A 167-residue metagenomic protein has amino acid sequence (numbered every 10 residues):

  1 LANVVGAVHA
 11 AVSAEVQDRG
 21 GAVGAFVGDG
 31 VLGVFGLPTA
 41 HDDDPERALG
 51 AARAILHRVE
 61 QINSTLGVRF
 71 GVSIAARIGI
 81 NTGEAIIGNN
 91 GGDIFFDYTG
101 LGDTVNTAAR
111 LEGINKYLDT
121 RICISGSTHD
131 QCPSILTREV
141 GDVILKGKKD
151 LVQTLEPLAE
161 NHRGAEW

Functional and structural regions predicted by a protein language model:
L1-R53, Y98: Catalytic NTP-binding/metal-coordinating core of nucleotidyl cyclase/transferase enzymes
H9, S13, L56-N63, E84 (+1 more regions): Structural signal for well-ordered, non-membrane alpha-helices
S13-V16, A54, T107-Y117: Substrate-engagement module of ASCE P-loop NTPases
D18-V27, R58-G79, K116, V143 (+1 more regions): Catalytic core regions of nucleotide second-messenger enzymes
L32, A48, R58, N81 (+1 more regions): Key residue(s) within conserved catalytic/signature motifs
G33-V34, V72-G88: A short glycine-enriched loop-to-beta-strand structural element that forms part of the catalytic core of nucleotide
A85-I87, A108, I114-W167: Cytosolic regulatory/linker segments at or just downstream of nucleotide-handling modules in signal-transduction
